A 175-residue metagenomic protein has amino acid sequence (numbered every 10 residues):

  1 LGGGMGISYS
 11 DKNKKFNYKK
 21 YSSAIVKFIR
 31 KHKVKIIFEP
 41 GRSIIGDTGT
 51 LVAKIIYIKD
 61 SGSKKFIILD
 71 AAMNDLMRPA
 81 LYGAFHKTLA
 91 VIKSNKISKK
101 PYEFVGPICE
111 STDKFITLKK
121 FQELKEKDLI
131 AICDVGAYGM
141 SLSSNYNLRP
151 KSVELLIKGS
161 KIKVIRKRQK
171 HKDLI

Functional and structural regions predicted by a protein language model:
L1-Y9, P40-R42: Glycine-rich beta-strand-to-loop/alpha-helix junction loops that act as flexible
I7-I36: Extended, folded domain segments that form the structural surfaces/walls around functional sites
A24, K33-I175: Charged (often Lys/Glu-rich) extended helix/loop segments that serve as interaction or gating elements
